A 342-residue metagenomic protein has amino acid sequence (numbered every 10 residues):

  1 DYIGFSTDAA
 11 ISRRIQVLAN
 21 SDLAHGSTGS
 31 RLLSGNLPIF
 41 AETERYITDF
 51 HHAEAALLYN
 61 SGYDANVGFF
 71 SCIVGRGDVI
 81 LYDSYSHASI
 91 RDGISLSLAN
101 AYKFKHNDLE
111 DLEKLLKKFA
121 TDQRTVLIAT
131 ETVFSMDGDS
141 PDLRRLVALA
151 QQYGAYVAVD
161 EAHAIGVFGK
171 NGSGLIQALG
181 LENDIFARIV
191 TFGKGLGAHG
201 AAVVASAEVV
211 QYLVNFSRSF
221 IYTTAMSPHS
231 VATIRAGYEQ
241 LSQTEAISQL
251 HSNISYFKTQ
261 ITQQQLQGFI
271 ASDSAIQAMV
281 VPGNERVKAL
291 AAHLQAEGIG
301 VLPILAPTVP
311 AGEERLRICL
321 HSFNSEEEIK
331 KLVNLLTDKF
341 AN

Functional and structural regions predicted by a protein language model:
D1, Y102, H106-V159: Active-site phosphate-binding strand-loop segment of PLP-dependent enzymes
F5, S248-K258, Q264-G298, T308 (+1 more regions): Conserved PLP-binding catalytic core of the aspartate aminotransferase-like
R13-G62: Conserved N-terminal alpha-helix of the aminotransferase class I/II PLP-enzyme fold
H25-S34, A271, E297-R317: Conserved PLP cofactor-binding pocket of PLP-dependent enzymes
D49, A296-E297, T308-N342: PLP-dependent enzyme catalytic core of the Aspartate aminotransferase-like
F69-A88: Conserved PLP-anchoring active-site segment centered on the Schiff-base-forming lysine
Q177-Y212: Active-site PLP attachment segment
A225-Q243, Q249, N253: Structural motif of enzymes handling amino- and sulfur-group chemistry
